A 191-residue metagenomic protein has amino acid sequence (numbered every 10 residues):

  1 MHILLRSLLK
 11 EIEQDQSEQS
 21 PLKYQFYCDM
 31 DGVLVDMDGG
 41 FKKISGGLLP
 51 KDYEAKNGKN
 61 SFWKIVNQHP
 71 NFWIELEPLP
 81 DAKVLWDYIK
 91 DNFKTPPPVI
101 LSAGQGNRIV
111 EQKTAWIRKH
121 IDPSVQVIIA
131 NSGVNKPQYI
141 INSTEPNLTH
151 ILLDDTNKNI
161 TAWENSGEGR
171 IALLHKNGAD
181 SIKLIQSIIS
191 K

Functional and structural regions predicted by a protein language model:
M1-Y24, P78, A115, S187-K191: Charge-dense, intrinsically disordered terminal/linker segments
I12-N67: Active-site neighborhood of HAD-like aspartate-dependent phosphohydrolases
L22-Y24, P96-P97, N147-H150: Short coil/turn segments at beta-strand junctions that form active-site/ligand-binding loops
V35-M37, K42-K43, P98, N107-E111 (+3 more regions): Short catalytic/ligand-binding loop motif for oxyanion handling, primarily in non-cytosolic enzymes, centered on
W73-P78, A82-I117: Substrate-recognition element of Asp-dependent hydrolases with the DxDx(T/V) motif
P97-P98, V127, A172: Hydrophobic/aromatic residues located in beta-strands of well-ordered beta-sheets within soluble catalytic
L101-H150: Substrate-recognition "cap/lid" segment bordering the active-site pocket of phosphatases
N147-I189: Acidic, Mg2+-coordinating phosphoryl-transfer loop and its flanking beta/alpha structural elements, shared across
